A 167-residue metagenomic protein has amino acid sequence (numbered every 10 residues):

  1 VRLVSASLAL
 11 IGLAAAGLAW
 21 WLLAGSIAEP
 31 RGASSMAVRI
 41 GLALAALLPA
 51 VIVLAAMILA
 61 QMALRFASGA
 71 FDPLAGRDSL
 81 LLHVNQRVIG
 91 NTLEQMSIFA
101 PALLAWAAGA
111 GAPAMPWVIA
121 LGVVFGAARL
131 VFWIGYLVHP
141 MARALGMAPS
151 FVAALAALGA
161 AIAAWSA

Functional and structural regions predicted by a protein language model:
V1-L54: Long, highly hydrophobic alpha-helical transmembrane signal-anchor segments
G32, A56-L80: Membrane-helix interface/capping segments
L48-L64, G126-I134: Transmembrane alpha-helical segments that form the membrane-embedded catalytic/substrate-channel core of multi-pass
V51, G90-L104: Core segments of transmembrane alpha-helices that mediate helix-helix packing or line hydrophobic substrate/ligand
A105-W133: Hydrophobic alpha-helical transmembrane segments and immediately flanking/interface helices in integral membrane
L130-L155: Interfacial loop-to-transmembrane junctions
L158-A167: Juxtamembrane boundary at the C-terminal end of a transmembrane helix
